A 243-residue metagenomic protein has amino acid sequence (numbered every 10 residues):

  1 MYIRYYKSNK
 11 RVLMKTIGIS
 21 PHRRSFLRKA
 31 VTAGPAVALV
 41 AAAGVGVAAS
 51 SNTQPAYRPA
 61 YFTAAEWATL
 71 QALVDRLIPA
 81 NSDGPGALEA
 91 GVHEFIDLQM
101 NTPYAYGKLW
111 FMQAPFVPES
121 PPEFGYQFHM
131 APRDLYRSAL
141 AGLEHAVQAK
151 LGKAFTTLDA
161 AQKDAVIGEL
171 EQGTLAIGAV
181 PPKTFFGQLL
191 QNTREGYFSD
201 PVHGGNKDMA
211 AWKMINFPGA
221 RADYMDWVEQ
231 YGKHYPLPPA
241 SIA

Functional and structural regions predicted by a protein language model:
M1-P21: N-terminal secretory signal peptides
I19-S25, V40-R76: C-terminal segment of N-terminal export signals and the immediately downstream linker at the start of the mature
A30-A38: Sec-dependent signal peptide hydrophobic core
V31, T102-G107, P118, Y224 (+1 more regions): Aromatic-residue-lined binding/catalytic grooves and analogous aromatic/hydrophobic interfacial grooves in multimeric
A33, R76, G196: Short alpha-helical functional segments enriched in proximate histidine and acidic residues
G44, G86-G91, N206-K207: Short, glycine/acidic-rich hinge or "gate" loops at secondary-structure transitions that mediate conformational
A56-R58, V74-F186: Flexible, low-complexity segments enriched for small/polar residues
L175-A243: Long, amphipathic alpha-helical surface segments
